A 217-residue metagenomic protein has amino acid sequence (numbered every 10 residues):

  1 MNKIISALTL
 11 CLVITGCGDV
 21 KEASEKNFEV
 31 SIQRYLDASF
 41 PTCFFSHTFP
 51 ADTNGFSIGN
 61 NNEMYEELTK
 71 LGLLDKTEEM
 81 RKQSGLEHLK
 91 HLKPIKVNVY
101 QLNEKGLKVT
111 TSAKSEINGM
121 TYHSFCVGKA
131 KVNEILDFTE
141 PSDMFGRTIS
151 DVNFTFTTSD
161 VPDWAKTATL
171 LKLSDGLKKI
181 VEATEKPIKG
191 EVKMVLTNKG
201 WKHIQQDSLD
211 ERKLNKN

Functional and structural regions predicted by a protein language model:
N2-L8: Sec-dependent signal peptide recognition, specifically the positively charged N-region followed immediately by
T15-G16: C-terminal motif of bacterial Sec signal peptides marking the signal peptidase cleavage site
S24-T42, K114-Y122: Short, non-transmembrane alpha-helical segments in secretory-pathway proteins
R34-E67: Post-signal-peptide N-terminal segment of Sec-exported extracytoplasmic proteins
D75, D151-A165, E182-K216: Short beta-strand edge/turn micro-motifs at domain boundaries
D75-C126: Accessory beta->alpha helical hairpin/"wing" motif in late/C-terminal subdomains of nucleic-acid enzymes
N103-K105, G146, T155-A183: Short, cysteine-centered beta-strand-loop-beta hairpins and adjacent loop/turn segments enriched in charged/polar
L107-N153, S159: Extended amphipathic alpha-helical interaction segments
